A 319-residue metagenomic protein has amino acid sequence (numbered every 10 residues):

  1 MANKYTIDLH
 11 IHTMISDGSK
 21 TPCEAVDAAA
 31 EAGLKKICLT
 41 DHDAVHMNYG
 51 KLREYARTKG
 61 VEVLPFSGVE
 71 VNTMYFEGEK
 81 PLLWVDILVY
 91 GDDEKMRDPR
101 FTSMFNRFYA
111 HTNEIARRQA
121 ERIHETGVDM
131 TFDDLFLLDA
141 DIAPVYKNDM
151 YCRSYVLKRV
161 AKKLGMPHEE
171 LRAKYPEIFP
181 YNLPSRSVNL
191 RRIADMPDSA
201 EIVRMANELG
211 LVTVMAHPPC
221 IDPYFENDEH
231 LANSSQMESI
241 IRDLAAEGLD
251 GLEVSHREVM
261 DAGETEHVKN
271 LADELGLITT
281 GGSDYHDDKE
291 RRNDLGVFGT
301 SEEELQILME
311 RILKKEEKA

Functional and structural regions predicted by a protein language model:
A2-L9, A173, V214-M215: N-terminal small/glycine-rich loop or linker at the start of catalytic domains across soluble metabolic enzymes
N3-Y151, R159, E247, E253-E302: A metal-dependent hydrolase metal-coordination microenvironment
K20, M130, M166, P197 (+2 more regions): Short coil/turn linker and secondary-structure boundary residues
K51, R100, Y155, E170 (+4 more regions): Exposed alpha-helical structural elements
T126-M205: Hydrophobic, aromatic-enriched interface-forming segments
Y181-R242: Conserved, well-ordered alpha-helix/loop/beta-strand core segments that scaffold catalytic motifs
S234-E253, R292-A319: Structural recognition of alpha->loop->beta junctions
